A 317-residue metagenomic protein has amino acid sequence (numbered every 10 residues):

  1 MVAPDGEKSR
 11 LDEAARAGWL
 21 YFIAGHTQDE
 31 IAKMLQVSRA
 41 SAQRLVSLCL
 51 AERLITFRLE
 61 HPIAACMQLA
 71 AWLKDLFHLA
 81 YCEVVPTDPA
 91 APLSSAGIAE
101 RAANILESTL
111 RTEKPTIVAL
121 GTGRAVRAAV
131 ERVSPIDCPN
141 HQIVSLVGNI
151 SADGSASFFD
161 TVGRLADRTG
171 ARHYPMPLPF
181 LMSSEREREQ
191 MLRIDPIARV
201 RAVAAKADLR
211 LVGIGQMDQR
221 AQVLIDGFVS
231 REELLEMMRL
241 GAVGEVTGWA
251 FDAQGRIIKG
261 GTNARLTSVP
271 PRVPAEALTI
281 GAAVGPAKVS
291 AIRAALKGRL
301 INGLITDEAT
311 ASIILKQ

Functional and structural regions predicted by a protein language model:
V2-G18, F22-Q36, S41-S47, R53-L59 (+1 more regions): Conserved phosphate- and dinucleotide-binding cores of soluble alpha/beta proteins, encompassing both enzyme active
F22, H26, L35-V37, E60-E185 (+1 more regions): N-terminal active-site beta-alpha-beta segment that forms phosphate/nucleotide-binding and substrate-recognition loops
